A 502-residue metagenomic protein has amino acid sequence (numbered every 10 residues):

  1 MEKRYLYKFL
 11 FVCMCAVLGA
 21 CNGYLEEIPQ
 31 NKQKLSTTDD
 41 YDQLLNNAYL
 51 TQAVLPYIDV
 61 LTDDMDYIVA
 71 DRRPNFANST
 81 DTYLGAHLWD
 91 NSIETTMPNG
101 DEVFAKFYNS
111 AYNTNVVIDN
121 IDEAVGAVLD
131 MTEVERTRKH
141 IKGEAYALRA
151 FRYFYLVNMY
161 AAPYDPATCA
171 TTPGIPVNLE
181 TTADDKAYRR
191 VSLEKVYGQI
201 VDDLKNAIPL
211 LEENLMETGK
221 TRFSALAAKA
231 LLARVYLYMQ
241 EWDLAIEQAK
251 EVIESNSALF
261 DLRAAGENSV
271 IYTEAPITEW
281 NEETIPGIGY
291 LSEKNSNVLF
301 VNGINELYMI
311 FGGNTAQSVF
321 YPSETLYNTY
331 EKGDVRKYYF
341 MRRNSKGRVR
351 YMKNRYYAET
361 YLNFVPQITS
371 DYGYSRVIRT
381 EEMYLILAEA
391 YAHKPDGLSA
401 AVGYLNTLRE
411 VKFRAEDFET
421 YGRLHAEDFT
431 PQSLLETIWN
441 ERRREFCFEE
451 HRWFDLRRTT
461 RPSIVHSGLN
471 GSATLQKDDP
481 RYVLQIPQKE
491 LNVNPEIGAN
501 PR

Functional and structural regions predicted by a protein language model:
M1-Y5, A16-L44, I200, A233 (+1 more regions): Bacterial Sec-dependent N-terminal signal peptides
C21-A70, L326, Y330-E331, E436 (+1 more regions): Membrane-proximal, proline-rich intrinsically disordered regions
N31-L35, T62-P74, A162-T171, E213-N302 (+1 more regions): Short, surface-exposed recognition loops and adjoining beta-strand edges that mediate ligand/DNA contacts, enriched
Y83-Y160, V191, P209-E212, I368-S375 (+1 more regions): Conserved, well-structured interaction surfaces
Y197, W242, G397-L398: TPR-repeat structural position
I246-E381, R414-R423, P431, L435-T437 (+5 more regions): Hydrophobic-face positions in mid-chain alpha helices that act as interaction patches
